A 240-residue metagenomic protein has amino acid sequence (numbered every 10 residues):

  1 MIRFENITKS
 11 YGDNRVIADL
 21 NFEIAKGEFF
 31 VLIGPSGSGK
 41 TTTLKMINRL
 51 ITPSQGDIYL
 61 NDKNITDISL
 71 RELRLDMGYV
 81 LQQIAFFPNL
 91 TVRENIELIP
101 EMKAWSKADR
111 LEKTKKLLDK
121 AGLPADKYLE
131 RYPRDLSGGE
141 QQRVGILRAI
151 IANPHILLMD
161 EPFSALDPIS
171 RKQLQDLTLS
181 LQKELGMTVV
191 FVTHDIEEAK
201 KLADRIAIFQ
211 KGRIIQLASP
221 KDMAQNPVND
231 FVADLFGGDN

Functional and structural regions predicted by a protein language model:
N48: Helix-to-loop junction immediately C-terminal to a conserved catalytic motif
A108-K127, S180: Conserved ABC ATPase "signature" region
R131-L136, E140: Conserved ABC ATPase signature
N153: Conserved catalytic motifs of ABC-family nucleotide-binding domains
L157-D160: Catalytic Walker B motif of ABC-type/P-loop ATPase nucleotide-binding domains
L217-A218, N226: ABC ATPase "signature
